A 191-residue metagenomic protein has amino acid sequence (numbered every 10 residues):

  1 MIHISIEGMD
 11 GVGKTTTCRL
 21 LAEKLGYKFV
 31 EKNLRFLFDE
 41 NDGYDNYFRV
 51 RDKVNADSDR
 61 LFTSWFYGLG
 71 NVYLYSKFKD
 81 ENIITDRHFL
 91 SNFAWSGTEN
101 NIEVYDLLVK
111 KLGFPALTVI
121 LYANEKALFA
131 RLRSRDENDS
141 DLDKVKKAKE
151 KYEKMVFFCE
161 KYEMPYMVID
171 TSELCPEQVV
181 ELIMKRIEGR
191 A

Functional and structural regions predicted by a protein language model:
I6: Hydrophobic anchor at the beta1->P-loop junction of P-loop NTPases
M9: P-loop (Walker A) phosphate-binding loop of NTP-binding proteins
V12: ATP-binding Walker
T15: Walker A/P-loop
L20, A130-D139, D143-A191: NTP-dependent small-molecule kinase module
E23-E31: Post-Walker A helix-loop "phosphate-sensing" segment adjacent to the P-loop in P-loop NTPases
N33-E103: ATP-dependent small-molecule kinase phosphotransfer cores that center on conserved nucleotide phosphate-binding segments
W95, N100-F157: A glycine- and Lys/Arg-enriched "phosphate-lid" helix/loop adjacent to the NTP-binding pocket of small-molecule kinases
